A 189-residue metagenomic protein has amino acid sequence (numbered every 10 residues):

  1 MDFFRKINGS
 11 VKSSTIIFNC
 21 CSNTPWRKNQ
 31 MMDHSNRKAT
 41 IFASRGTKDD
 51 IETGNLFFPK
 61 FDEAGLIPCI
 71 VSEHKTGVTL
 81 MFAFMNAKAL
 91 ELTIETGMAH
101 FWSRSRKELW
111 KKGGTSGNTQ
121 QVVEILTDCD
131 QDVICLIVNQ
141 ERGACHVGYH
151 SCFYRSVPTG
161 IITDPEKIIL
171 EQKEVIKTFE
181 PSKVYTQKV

Functional and structural regions predicted by a protein language model:
C20-C21: Cysteine-centered motifs
A39-A64: Short, basic/aromatic recognition patches
L56, M98-F101, L109-V189: C-terminal binding/interaction regions
F57-A87: Short beta-strand segments
I70-H74, W102, N139: A generic structural motif
A87-W102: A short, polar/charged loop-to-alpha-helix boundary motif
